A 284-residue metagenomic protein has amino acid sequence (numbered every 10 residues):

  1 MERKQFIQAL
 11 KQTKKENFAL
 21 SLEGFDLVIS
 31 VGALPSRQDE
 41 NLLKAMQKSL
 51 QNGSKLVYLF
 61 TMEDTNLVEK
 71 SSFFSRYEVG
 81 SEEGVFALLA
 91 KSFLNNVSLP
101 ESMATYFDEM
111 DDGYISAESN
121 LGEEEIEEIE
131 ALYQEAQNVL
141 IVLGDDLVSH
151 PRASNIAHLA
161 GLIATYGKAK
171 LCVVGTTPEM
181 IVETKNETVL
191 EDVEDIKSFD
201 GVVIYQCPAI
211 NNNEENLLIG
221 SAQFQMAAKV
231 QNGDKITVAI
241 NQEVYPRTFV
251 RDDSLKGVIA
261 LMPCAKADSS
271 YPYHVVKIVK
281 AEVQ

Functional and structural regions predicted by a protein language model:
K4-A9, N17-E69, V142, S149-Q284: A cross-kingdom feature strongest in bacterial/archaeal respiratory oxidoreductases
K15-F18, G32-S36, S75-G80, I115-G122 (+1 more regions): Hydrophobic alpha-helical scaffolding
K15-V28, V85-N96: Short, charge-rich amphipathic segments
N52-V57, M62-A136: Long, well-ordered, tryptophan-enriched scaffold segments
S102-T105, G144, G175-T176: Short coil/turn segments at secondary-structure boundaries
E135-G144: A structured phosphate/pyrophosphate-recognition subdomain
